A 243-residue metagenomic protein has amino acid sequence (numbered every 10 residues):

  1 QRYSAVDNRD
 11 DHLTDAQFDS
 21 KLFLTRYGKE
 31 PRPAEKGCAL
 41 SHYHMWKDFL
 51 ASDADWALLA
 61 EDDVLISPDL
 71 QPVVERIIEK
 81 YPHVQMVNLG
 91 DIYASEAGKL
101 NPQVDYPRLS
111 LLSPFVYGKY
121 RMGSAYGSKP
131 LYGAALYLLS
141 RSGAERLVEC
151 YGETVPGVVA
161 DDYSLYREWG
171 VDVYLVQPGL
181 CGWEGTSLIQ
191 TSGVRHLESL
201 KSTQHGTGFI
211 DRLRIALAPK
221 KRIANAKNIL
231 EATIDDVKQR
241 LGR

Functional and structural regions predicted by a protein language model:
Q1-A60, V64-R243: An acidic/histidine-cluster motif and surrounding catalytic segment that typifies divalent-metal-assisted enzyme active
